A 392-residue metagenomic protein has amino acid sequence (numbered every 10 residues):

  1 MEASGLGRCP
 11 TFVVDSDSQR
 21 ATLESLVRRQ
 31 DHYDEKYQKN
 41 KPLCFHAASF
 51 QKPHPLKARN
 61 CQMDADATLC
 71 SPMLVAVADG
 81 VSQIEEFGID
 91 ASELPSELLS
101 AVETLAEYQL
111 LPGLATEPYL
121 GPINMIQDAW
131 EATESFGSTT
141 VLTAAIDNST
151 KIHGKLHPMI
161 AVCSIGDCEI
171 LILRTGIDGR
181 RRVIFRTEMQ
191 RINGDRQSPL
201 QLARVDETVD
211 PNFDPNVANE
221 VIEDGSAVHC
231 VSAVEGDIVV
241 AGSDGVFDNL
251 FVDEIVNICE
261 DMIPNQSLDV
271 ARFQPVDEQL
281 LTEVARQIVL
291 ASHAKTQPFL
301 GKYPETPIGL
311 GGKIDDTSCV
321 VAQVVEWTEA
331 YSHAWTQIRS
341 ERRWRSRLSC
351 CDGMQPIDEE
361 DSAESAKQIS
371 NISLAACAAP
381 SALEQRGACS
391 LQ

Functional and structural regions predicted by a protein language model:
M1-Q392: PP2C/PPM-type serine/threonine phosphatase catalytic domain
